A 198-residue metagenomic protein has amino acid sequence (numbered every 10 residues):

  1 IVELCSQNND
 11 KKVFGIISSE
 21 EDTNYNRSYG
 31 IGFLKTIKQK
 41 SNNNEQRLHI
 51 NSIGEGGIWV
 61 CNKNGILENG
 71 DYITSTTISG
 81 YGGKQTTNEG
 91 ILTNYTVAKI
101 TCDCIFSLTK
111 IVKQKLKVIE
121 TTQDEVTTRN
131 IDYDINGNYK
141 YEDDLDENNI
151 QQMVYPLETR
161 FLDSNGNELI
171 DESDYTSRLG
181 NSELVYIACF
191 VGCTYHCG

Functional and structural regions predicted by a protein language model:
I1-G198: Extracellular receptor-binding modules and their adjoining Ser/Thr/Gly/Asp/Asn-rich linkers
